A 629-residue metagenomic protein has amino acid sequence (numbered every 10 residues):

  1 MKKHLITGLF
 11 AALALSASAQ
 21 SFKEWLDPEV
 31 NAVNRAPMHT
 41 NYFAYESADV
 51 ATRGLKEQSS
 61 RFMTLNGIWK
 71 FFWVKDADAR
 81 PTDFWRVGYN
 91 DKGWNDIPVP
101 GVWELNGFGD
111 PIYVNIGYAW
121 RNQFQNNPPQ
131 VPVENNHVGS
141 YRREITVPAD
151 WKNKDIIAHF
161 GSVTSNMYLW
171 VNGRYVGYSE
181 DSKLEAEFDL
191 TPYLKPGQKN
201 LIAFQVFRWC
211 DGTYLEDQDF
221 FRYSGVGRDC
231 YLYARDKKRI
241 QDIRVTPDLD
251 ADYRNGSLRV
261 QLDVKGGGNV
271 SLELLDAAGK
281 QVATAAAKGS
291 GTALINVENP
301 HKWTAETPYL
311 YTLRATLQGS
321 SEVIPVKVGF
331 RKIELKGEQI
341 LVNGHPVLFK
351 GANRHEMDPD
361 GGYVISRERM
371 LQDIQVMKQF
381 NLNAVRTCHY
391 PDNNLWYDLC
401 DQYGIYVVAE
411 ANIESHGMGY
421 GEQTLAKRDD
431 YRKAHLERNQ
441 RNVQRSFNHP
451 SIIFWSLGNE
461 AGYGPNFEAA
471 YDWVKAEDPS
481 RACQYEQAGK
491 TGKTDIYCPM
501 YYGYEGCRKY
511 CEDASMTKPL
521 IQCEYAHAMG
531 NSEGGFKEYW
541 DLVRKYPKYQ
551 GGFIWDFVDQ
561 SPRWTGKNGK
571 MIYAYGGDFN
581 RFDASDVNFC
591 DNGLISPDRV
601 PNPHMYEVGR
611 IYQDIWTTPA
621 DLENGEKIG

Functional and structural regions predicted by a protein language model:
M1-F22: Bacterial Sec-dependent N-terminal signal peptides
Q20-E57, F108, F124, D211-Y214 (+3 more regions): Extended substrate-binding grooves/exosites of carbohydrate-active enzymes
Q20-H159, C210, Y214-Q218, Y223-V226 (+1 more regions): Extended carbohydrate-recognition surfaces in non-catalytic/accessory domains of CAZymes and lectin-like proteins
E24, L55, K70-V74, L105 (+8 more regions): Accessory beta-strand-rich segments of carbohydrate-active enzymes
F160, L258-G266, G344, I628: Aromatic/hydrophobic beta-strand junction motif of beta-rich domains
W170-V176, L275-A277, Q318, N343: Short strand-turn-strand beta-turns centered on an Asx-Gly dipeptide
V176-G177, V282, V347: Short hydrophobic beta-strand segments in globular cytosolic domains
K195-G197, D263-E334: Extended acidic/polar, glycine-enriched regions that form or flank non-catalytic beta-rich accessory modules
